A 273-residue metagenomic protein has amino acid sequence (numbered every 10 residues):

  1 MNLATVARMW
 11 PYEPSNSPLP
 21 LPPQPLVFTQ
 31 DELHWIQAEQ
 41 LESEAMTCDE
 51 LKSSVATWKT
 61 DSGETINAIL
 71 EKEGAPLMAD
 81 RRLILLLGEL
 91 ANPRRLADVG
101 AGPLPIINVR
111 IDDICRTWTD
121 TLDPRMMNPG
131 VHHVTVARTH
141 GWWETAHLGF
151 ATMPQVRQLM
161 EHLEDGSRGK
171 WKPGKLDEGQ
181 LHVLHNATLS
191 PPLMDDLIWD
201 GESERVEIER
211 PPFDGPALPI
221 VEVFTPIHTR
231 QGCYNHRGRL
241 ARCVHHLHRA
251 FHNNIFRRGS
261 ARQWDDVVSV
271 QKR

Functional and structural regions predicted by a protein language model:
M1-R273: Glycine-aromatic micro-motifs
